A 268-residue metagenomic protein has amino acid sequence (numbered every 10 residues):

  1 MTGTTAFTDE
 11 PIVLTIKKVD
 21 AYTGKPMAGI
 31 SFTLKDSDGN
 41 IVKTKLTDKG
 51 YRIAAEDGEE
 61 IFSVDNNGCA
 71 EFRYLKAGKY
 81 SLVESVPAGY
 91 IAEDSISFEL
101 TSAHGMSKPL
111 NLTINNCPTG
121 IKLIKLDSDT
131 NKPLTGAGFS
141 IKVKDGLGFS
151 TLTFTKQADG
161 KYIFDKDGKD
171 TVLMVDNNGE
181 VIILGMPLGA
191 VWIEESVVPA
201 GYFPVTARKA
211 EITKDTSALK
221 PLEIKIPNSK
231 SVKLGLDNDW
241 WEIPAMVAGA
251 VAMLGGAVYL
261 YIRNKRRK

Functional and structural regions predicted by a protein language model:
M1-K268: Solvent-exposed loop/turn and edge beta-strand elements of beta-rich ligand-binding domains
